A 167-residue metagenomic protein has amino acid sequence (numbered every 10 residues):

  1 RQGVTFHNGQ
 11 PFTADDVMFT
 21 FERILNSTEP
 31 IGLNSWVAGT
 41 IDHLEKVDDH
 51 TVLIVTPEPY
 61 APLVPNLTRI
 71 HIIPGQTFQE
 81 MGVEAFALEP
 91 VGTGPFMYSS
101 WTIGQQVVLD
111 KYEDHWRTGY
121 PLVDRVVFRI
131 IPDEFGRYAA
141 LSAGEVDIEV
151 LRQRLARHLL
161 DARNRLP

Functional and structural regions predicted by a protein language model:
R1-P30, V47, L53, R137-S142: Aromatic- and charge-enriched surface segment that lines or borders ligand/interaction sites
R1-T5, E84-A87, E113-H158: Ligand-site clamp/hinge motif
G3, V17, E22, D49-H50 (+6 more regions): Solvent-exposed coil/turn segments that connect beta secondary-structure elements in extracytoplasmic/periplasmic
P11-F12, S35-T77: Surface-exposed binding/hinge segments that line and control ligand-binding clefts or catalytic entry sites
F12, G39, V47-T51, V91-T93 (+3 more regions): Extracytoplasmic
V17-F21, V52-L53, G94-M97, V107-V108 (+2 more regions): Short, well-ordered beta-strand elements
L67-P121, R125: Gly/Pro-rich hinge or "lid" segments in bacterial periplasmic/extracellular proteins
H158-P167: Ligand-binding "clamshell"
